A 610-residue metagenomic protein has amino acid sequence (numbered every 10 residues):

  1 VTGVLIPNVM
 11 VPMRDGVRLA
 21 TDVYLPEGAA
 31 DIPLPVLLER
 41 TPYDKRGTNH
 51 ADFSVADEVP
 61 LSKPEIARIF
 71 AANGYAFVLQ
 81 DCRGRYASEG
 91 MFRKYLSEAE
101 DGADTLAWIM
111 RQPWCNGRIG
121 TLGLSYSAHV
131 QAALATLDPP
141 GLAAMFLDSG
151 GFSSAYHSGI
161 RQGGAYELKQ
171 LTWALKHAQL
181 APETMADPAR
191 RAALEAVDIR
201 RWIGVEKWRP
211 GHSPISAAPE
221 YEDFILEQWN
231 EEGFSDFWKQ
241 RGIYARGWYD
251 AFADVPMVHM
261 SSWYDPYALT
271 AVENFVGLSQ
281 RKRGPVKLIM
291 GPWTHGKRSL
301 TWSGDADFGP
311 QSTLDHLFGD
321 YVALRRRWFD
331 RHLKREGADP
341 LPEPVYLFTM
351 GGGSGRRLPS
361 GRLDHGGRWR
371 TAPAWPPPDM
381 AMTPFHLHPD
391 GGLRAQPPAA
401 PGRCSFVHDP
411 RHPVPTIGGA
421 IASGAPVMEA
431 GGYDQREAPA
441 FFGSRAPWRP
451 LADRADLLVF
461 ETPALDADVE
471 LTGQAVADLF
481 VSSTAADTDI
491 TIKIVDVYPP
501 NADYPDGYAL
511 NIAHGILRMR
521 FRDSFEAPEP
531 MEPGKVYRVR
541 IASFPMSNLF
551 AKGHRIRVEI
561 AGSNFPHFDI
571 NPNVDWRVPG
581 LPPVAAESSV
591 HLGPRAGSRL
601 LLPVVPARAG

Functional and structural regions predicted by a protein language model:
V1-I32, E461-A467, A527: N-terminal cap/lid segment of alpha/beta-hydrolase-fold proteins
A30-R111, F152, S158-R161, L300-S312 (+4 more regions): Cap/lid segment of the alpha/beta-hydrolase catalytic domain
P60-I66, A72, T136-A251: Accessory cap/linker subdomain of secreted extracellular hydrolases
S62, L269-V286: Active-site-adjacent alpha-helix of alpha/beta-hydrolase-fold enzymes
P113-Y126: Alpha/beta-hydrolase fold nucleophile elbow
A128-P139, L479: Short glycine-enriched nucleophile-adjacent loop and the immediately C-terminal alpha-helix near the catalytic center
A192-H212, D305-G610: C-terminal, loop-rich substrate-recognition/catalytic regions characterized by aromatic stacking residues
H259-S261: Short beta-strand/loop motif that positions the catalytic acidic residue of the alpha/beta-hydrolase fold
